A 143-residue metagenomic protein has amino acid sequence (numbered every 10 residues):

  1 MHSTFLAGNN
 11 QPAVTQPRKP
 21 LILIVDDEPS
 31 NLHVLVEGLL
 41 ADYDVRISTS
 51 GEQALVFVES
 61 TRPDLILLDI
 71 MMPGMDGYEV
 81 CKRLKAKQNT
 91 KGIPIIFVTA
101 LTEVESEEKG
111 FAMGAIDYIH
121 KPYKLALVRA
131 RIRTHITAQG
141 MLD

Functional and structural regions predicted by a protein language model:
Q16-S30, V34-L39, I66: Conserved acidic segment of CheY-like receiver
L32, P73, K91, E103 (+1 more regions): The feature encodes the CheY-like receiver
I47-V56, G77: Helix N-cap/capping motif at the beta->alpha junctions
V56-F57, Y78-K91: Short amphipathic alpha-helix used as the core "switch/output" element in two-component signaling
T61-L67: Active-site beta3 strand of CheY-like receiver
M72, L84, G110: Receiver (REC) domain active-site loop signature in two-component systems and cognate sites in sensor histidine kinases
